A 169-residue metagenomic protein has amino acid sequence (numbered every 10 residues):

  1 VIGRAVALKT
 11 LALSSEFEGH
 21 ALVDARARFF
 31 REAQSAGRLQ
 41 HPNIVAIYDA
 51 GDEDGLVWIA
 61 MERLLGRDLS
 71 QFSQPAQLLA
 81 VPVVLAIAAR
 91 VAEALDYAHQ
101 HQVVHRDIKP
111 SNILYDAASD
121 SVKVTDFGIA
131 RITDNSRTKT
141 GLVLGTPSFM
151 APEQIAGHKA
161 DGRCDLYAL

Functional and structural regions predicted by a protein language model:
V1-L169: Conserved ATP-binding/catalytic core of the eukaryotic-like protein kinase fold, especially serine/threonine kinases
